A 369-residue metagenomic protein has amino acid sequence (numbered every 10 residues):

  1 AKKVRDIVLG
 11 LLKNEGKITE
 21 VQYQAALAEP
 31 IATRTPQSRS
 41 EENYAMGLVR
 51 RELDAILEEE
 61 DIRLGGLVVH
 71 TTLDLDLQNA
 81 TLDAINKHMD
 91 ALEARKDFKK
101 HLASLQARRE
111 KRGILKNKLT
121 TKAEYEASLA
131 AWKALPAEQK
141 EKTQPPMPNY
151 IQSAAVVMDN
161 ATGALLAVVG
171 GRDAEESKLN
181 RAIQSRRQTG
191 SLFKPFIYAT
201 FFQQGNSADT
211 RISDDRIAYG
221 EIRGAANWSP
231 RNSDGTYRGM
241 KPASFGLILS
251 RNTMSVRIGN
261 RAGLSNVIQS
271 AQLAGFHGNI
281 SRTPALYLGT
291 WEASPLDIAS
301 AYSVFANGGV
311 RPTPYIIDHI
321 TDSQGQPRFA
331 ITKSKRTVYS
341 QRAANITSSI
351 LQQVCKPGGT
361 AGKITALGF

Functional and structural regions predicted by a protein language model:
A1-E110, Q272-L273, H277-N279, P284-G289 (+1 more regions): Non-catalytic, structured segments within soluble enzyme domains
V4-V8, Q22, E41, A45 (+12 more regions): Stable alpha-helical elements in mature extracytoplasmic
I7, L12, T81, T162-G163 (+4 more regions): Active-site SXXK
Q37-E41, N206-V267, R311, S323-Q353: Conserved catalytic neighborhood of penicillin-recognizing serine enzymes
I62-L67, K178-I183, W228-P230, R238-M240 (+4 more regions): Flexible glycine/proline-enriched surface loops and loop-helix/loop-strand junctions
T71-A94, S104-D159, A167-V169, D173-I183 (+3 more regions): A penicillin-recognizing enzyme superfamily signal
M147-S153, E176-F196, D209-D215, K241 (+1 more regions): Short active-site loop at a secondary-structure junction that contains or immediately precedes the catalytic residue(s)
A225-P230, G263-S300, G309, T313-I316: Mid-domain, small-residue-enriched loop/turn segments at the edges of structured enzyme/sensor domains
